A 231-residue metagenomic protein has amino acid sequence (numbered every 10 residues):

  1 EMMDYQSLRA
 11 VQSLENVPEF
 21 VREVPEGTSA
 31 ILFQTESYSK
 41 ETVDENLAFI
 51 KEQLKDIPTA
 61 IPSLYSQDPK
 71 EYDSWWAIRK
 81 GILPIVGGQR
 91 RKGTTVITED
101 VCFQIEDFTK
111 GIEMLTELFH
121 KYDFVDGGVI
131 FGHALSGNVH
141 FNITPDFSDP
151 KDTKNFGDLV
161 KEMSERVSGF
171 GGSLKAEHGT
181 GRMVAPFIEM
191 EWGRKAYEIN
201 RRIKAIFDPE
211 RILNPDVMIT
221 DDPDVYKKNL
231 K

Functional and structural regions predicted by a protein language model:
E1-A176, T180-K231: Noncatalytic alpha-helical scaffold of FAD-dependent oxidoreductases
